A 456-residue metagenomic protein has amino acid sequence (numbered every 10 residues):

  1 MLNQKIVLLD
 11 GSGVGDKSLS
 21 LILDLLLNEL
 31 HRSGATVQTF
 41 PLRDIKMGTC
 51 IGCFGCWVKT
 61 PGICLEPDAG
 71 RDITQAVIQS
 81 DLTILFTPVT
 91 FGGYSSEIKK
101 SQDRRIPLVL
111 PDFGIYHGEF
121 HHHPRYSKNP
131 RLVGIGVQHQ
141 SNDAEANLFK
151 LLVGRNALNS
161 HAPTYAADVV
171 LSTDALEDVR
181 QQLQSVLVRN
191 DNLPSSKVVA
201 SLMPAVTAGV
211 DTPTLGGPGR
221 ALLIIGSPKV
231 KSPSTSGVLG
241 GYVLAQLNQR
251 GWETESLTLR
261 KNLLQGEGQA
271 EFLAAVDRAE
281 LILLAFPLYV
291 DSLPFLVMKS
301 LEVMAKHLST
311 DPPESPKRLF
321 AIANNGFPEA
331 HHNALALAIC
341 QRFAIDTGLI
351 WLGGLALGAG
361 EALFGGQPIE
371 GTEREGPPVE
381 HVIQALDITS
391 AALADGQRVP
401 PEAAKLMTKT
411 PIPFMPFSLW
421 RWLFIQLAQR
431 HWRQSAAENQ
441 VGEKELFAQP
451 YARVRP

Functional and structural regions predicted by a protein language model:
M1-L110, Y165-V169, L176-S315, F424-I425 (+1 more regions): N-terminal beta1-alpha1-beta2 submodule of the flavodoxin-like/Rossmannoid cofactor-binding fold
L25, E29, L152-N156, Y242 (+4 more regions): Amphipathic alpha-helical segments that form well-ordered structural scaffolds and often line/cohere around active
R43-I45, Q140, S172-T173, R260-N262 (+2 more regions): Short, solvent-exposed coil/turn elements at secondary-structure transition points
L65, A69, E145-L148, T235 (+3 more regions): Soluble or luminal CAZymes and related metallo-dependent hydrolases
E97, L239, A336-I339, H381: Short acidic-hydrophobic sequence patches enriched in Asp/Glu that either
Q102-R105, V109-F113, A157-T164, M304 (+4 more regions): Short, well-ordered alpha-helical segments in soluble proteins
L110-N159, R318-I369, R374-P378: Short, glycine-/small-residue-rich phosphate/pyrophosphate-handling segment
N142-G219, L355-P456: Glycine-rich phosphate/pyrophosphate-binding loop and the adjoining helix
